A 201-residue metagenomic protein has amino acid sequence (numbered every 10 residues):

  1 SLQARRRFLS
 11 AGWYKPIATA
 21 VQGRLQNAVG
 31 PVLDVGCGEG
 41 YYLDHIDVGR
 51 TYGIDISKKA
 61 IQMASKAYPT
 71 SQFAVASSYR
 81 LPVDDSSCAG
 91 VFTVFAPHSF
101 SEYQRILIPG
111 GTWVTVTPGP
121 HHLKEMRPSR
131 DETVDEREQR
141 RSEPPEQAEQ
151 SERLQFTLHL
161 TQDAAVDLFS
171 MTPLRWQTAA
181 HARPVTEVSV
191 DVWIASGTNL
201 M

Functional and structural regions predicted by a protein language model:
S1-P16, A20: Class I SAM-dependent methyltransferase Rossmann-like catalytic core, especially the SAM/SAH-binding loop
V29-G38: Conserved class I S-adenosyl-L-methionine
E39-G49: Conserved SAM-binding loop of SAM-dependent methyltransferases across substrates and taxa, primarily the Class I
S57-K59: Conserved SAM/SAH-binding beta-strand->alpha-helix loop
P69-L81: Conserved SAM-binding strand-loop segment of SAM-dependent methyltransferases
F100-V114: A short glycine-rich, Lys/Arg-flanked "PGG" loop and its adjoining helix->strand segment in the class I
T112-E143: Conserved class I S-adenosyl-L-methionine
L154-M201: Conserved Class I S-adenosyl-L-methionine
